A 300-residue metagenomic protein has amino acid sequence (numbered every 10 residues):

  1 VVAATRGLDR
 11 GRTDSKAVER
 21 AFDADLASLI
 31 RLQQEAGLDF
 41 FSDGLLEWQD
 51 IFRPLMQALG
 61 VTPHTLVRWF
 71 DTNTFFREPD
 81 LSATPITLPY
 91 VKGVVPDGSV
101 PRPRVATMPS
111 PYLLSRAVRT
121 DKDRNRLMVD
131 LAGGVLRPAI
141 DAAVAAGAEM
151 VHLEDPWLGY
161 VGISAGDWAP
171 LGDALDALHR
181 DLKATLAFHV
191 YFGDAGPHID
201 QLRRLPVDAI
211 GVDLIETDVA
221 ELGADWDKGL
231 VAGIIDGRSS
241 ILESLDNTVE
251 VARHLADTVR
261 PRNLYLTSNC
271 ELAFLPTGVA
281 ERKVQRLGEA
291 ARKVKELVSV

Functional and structural regions predicted by a protein language model:
V1-V300: Domain-level signal for soluble alpha/beta catalytic cores
